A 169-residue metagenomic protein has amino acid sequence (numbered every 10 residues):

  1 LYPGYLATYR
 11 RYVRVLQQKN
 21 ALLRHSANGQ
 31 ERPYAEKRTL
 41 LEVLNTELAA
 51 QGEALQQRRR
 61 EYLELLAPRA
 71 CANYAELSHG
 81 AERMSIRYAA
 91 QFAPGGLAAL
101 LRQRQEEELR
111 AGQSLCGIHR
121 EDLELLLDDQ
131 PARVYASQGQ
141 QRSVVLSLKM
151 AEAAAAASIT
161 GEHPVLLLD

Functional and structural regions predicted by a protein language model:
L1-L22, D169: Extended, charged alpha-helical "arm/stalk" segments used for dimerization and assembly in large NTPase-driven machines
L23-E31: Secondary-structure edge/capping motif, primarily at the C-terminal ends of alpha-helices and the immediately following
R32-L167: Conserved NTPase motor "head" modules and their coupling/switch loops across ABC/AAA+ ATPases, GTPases, and GHKL ATPases
